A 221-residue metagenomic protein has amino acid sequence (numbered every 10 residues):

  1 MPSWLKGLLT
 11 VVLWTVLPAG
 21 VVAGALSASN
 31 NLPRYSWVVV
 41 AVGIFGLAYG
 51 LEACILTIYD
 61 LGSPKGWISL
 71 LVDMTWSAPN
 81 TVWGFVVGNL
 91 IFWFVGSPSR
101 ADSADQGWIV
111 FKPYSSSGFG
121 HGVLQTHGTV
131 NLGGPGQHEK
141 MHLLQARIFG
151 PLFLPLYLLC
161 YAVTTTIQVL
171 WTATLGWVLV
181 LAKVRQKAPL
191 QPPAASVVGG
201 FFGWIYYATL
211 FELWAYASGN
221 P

Functional and structural regions predicted by a protein language model:
P2-A19, F45, L70-G88, F92 (+4 more regions): Metalloprotease/metallohydrolase-associated module, dominated by Zn2+-dependent proteases
P2-S77: Alpha-helical transmembrane segments in multi-pass membrane proteins
L8, S27, N31-V39, F85-A101 (+1 more regions): Intrinsically disordered, low-complexity interaction/regulatory regions of eukaryotic proteins
L56, D60-S63, S117-G120, P192 (+1 more regions): Residue-level signal for well-ordered alpha-helical segments
S99-L132: Catalytic zinc-binding patch centered on the HExxH motif and its immediate surroundings that defines zinc-dependent
G136: A conserved beta-strand element that flanks and buttresses the S-adenosyl-L-methionine
E139-L158: Catalytic Zn2+-binding segment of zinc metalloproteases
